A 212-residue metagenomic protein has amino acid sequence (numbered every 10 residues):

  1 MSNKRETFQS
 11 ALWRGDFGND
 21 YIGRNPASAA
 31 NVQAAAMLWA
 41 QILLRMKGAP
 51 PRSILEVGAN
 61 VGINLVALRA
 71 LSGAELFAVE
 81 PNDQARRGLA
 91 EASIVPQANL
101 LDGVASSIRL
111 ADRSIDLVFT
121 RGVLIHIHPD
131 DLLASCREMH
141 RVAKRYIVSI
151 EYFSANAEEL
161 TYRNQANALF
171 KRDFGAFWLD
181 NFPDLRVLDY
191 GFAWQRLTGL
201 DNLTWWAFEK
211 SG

Functional and structural regions predicted by a protein language model:
M1-R109, D130-A134, R141, R145-G212: Class I (Rossmann-like) S-adenosyl-L-methionine-dependent methyltransferase catalytic domain, capturing the SAM-binding
F119: A conserved beta-strand element that flanks and buttresses the S-adenosyl-L-methionine
G122: Nucleotide-sugar donor-binding/catalytic module of glycosyltransferases that assemble extracellular/cell-envelope
I125-I127: A short His-aromatic
